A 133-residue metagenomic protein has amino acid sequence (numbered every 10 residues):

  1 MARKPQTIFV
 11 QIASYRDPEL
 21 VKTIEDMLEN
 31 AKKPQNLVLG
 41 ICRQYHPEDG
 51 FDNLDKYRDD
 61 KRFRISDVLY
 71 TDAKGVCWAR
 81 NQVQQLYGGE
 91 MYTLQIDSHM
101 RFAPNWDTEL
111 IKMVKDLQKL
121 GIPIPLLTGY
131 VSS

Functional and structural regions predicted by a protein language model:
M1-S133: Catalytic cores of eukaryotic secretory-pathway lumenal/extracellular enzymes that build and remodel glycoconjugates
